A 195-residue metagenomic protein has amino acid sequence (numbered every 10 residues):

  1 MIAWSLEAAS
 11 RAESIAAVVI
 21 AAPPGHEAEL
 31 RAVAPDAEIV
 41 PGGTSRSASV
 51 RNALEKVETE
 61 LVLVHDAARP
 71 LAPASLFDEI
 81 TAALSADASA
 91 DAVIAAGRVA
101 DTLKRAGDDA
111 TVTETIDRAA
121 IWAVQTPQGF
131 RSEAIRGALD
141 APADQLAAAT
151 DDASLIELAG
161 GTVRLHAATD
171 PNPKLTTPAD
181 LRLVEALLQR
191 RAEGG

Functional and structural regions predicted by a protein language model:
I2, A53, H65-D66, R98 (+2 more regions): Residue-level signal for inorganic ion chemistry
A3-T59: Conserved N-terminal catalytic core of the sugar/cofactor nucleotidyltransferase
A16, A72-R164, G195: Conserved core of the sugar-phosphate nucleotidyltransferase
G25, P41-A48, N52, S75 (+3 more regions): Residues at secondary-structure transition points
R46, A67-L71, D101: Acidic metal-phosphate-binding loop of nucleotide-sugar-dependent transferases
L61-L63: Short aromatic/hydrophobic "clamp" motif used to bind/position activated sugar donors
R164-P171: Catalytic beta-strand/loop signature of glycosyltransferases that borders the donor
N172-G195: Hydrophobic helical membrane-anchoring modules
